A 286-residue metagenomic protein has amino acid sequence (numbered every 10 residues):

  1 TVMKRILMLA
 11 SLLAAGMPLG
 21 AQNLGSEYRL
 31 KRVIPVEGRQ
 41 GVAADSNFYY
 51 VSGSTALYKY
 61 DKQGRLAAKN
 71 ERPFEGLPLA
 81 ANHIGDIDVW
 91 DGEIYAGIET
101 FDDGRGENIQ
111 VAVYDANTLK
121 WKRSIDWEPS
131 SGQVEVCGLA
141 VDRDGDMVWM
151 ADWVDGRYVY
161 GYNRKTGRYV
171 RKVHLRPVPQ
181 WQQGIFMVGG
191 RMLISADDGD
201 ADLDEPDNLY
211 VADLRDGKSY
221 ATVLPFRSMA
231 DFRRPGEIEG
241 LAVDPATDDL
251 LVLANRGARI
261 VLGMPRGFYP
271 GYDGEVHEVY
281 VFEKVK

Functional and structural regions predicted by a protein language model:
L30-T55, H83: Beta-strand-rich domains and repeat architectures in extracellular enzymes and scaffolds, especially beta-propellers
L30-V36, E71-L79, I125-V134, V173-V178 (+1 more regions): Surface loop/turn motifs at the tips and blade-to-blade linkers of beta-strand repeat domains
V36-A43, P78-D88, S131-V141, V178-F186 (+1 more regions): Repeated scaffold domains used in trafficking and secretory/extracellular systems, primarily beta-propellers
S46-N47, D91-G92, D144-D146, G189-R191 (+1 more regions): Short coil/turn segments that connect the beta-strands within blades of beta-propeller domains
S54, E99-F101, A151-D155, D197-D200 (+1 more regions): Short loop/turn segments immediately following the C-termini of beta-strands
L57-D61, D103-A112, G156-G161, A201-V211 (+1 more regions): Structural motif
L66-F101: Blade-loop segments of beta-propeller domains
V178-D216: Loop/turn-rich, solvent-exposed surfaces of beta-rich toroidal or solenoidal domains
